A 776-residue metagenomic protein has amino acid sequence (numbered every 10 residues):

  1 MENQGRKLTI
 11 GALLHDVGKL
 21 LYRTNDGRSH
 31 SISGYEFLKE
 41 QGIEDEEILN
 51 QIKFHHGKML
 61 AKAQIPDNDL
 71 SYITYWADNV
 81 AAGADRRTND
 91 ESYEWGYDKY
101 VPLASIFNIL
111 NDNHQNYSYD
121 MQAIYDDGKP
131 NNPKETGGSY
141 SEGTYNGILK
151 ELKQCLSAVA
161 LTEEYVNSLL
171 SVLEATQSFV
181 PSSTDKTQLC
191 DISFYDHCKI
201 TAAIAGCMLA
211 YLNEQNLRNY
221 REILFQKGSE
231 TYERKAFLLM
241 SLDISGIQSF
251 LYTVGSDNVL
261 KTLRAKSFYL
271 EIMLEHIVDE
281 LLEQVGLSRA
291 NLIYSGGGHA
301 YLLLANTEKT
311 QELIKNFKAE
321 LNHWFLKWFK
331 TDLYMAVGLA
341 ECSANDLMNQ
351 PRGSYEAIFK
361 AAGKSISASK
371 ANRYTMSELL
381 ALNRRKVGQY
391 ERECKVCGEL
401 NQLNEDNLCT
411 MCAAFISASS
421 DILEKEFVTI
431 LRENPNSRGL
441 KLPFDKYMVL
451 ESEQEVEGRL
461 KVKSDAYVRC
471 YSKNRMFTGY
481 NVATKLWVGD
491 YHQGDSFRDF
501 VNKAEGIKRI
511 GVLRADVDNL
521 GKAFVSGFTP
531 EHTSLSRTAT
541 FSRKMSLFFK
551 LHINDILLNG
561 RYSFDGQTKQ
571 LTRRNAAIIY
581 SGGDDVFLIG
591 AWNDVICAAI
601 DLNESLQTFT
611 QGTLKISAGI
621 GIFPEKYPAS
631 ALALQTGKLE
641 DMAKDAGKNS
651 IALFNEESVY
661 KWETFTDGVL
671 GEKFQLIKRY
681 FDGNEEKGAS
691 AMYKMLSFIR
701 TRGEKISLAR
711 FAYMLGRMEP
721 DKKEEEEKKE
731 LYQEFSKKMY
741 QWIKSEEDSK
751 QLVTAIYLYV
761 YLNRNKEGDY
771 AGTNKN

Functional and structural regions predicted by a protein language model:
M1-I10, L20, S31-N50, I192-K227 (+1 more regions): Alpha-helical phosphate/pyrophosphate-handling elements in metalloenzyme active cores
M1-Q122, G128, K134, F179-T184 (+2 more regions): Divalent metal-dependent catalytic cores for phosphoryl transfer on phosphate-bearing substrates
K53-H55, L238, A290-L303, K330-M348 (+4 more regions): A short glycine-enriched loop-to-beta-strand structural element that forms part of the catalytic core of nucleotide
A202-N213, F268-L287, L313-F325, R498 (+4 more regions): Alpha-helical scaffold within the catalytic cores of cyclic-nucleotide enzymes
A305, N316, E320, L339 (+3 more regions): Cyclic nucleotide signaling catalytic output domains
W324-M335, A361-S377, F609-G612, Q635-Y660 (+1 more regions): Catalytic/regulatory signature loops of cyclic-dinucleotide turnover enzymes and related class III nucleotidyl cyclases
K370-D465: Cys/His-rich short segments
K648-N776: Long, compositionally biased charged/polar accessory segments in the mid-to-C-terminal portions of proteins
